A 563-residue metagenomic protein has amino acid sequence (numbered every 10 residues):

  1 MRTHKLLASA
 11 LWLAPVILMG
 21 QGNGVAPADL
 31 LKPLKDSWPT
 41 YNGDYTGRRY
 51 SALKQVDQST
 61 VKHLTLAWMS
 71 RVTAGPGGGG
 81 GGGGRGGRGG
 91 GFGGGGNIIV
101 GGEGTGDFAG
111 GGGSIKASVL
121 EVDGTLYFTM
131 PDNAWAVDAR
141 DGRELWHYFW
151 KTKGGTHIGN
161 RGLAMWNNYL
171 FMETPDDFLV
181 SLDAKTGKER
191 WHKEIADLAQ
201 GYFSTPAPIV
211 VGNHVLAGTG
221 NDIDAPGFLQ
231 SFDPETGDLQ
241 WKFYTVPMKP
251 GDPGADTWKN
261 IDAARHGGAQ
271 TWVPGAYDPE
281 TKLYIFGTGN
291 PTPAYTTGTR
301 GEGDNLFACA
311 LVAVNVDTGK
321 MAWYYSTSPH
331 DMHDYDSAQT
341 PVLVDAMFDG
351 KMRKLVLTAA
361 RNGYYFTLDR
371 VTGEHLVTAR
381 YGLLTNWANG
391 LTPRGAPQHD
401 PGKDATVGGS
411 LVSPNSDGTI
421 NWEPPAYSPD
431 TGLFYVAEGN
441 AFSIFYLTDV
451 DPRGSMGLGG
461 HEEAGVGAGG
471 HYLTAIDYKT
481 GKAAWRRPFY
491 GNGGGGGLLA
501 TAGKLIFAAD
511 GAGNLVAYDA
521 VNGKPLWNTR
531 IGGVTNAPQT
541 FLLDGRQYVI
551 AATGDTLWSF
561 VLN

Functional and structural regions predicted by a protein language model:
M1-K5: Positively charged n-region of N-terminal signal peptides that target proteins for export
A8-M19: Bacterial N-terminal signal peptides
Q21, G75-G111: Disordered, low-complexity segments in secreted/periplasmic proteins that are enriched in proline
G22-G77, S118-E121, L126, R143: Mature N-terminal segment immediately following signal peptide/propeptide cleavage in secreted/periplasmic
W38-N42, G110-P131, G155-L179, F203-P226 (+7 more regions): Repeat-blade elements of multi-bladed beta-propeller folds
S51-D57, G83-G87, V450-P452: Short Gly/aromatic-enriched secondary-structure transition segments
H63-T73, A134-G155, W166, F178-A199 (+6 more regions): Extracytoplasmic/lumenal domain signature
T419-E423, S428-P429, V436-E438, S455-G460 (+2 more regions): Active-site neighborhoods of metal-dependent hydrolases
